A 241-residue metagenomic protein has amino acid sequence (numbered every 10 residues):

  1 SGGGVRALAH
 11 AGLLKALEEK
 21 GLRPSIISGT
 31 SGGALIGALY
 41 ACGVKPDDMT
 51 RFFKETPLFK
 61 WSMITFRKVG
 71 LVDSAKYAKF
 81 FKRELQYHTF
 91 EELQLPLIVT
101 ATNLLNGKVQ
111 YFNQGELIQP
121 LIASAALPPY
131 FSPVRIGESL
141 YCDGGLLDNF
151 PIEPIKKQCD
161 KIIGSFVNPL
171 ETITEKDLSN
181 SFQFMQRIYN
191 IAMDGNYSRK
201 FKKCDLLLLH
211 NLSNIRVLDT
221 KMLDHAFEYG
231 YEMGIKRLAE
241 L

Functional and structural regions predicted by a protein language model:
S1-T30, A38-L241: Patatin-like phospholipase
